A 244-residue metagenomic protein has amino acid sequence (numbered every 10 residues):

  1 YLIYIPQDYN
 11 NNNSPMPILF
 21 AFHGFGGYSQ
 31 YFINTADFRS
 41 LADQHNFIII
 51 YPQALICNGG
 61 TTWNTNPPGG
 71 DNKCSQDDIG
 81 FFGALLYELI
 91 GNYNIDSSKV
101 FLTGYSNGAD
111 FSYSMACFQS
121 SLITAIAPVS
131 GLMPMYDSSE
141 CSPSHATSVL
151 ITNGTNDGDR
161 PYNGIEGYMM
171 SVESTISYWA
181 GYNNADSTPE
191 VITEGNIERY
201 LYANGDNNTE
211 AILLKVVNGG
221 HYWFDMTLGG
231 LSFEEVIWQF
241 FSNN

Functional and structural regions predicted by a protein language model:
Y1-I18, Q30, Q44, C74 (+6 more regions): A domain-start/cap signature at the N-terminus of enzymes
L2, Y9, S14-F101, F111-S114 (+3 more regions): Serine-hydrolase catalytic machinery in alpha/beta-hydrolase-like enzymes
S14-I18, Q44-I50, D96-F101, S120-A125 (+4 more regions): Loop/turn elements at helix/coil->beta-strand transitions in domains of secreted/extracellular proteins
P17-G26, S130, N153-G154, V217: The conserved beta1-alpha1 loop
A54, A127-P134, G154-G158: Active-site nucleophile loop of the alpha/beta-hydrolase fold
L132-V149: Flexible "cap/lid" loop of the alpha/beta hydrolase fold
S148-T152, M169-S171, Y182-N244: C-terminal catalytic histidine-bearing segment of alpha/beta-hydrolase fold enzymes
G158-S171: Conserved alpha/beta-hydrolase "acid-adjacent" motif
